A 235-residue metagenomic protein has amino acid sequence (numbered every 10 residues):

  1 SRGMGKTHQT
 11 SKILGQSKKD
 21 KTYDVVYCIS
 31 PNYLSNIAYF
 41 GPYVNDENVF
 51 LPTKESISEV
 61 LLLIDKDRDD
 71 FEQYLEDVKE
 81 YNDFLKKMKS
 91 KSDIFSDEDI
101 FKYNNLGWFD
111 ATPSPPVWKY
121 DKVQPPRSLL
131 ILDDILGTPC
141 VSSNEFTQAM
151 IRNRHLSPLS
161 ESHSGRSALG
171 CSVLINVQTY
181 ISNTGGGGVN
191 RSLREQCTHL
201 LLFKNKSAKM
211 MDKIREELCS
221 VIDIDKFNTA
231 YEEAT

Functional and structural regions predicted by a protein language model:
S1-K18, P31-S35, K86-D225: Conserved P-loop NTPase motor cores
G3-I94: Conserved P-loop
C28, I214-R215, Y231-E232: Short amphipathic alpha-helical segments embedded in low-complexity Lys/Glu-rich regions
I222-T235: Conserved AAA+ ATPase small/helical "lid" subdomain
